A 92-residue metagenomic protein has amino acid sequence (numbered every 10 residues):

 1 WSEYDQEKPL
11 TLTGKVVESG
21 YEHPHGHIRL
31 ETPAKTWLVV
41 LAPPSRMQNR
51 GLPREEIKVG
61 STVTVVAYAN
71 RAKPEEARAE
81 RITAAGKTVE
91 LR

Functional and structural regions predicted by a protein language model:
W1-L10: Short boundary/loop segments of OB/S1/cold-shock single-stranded nucleic-acid-binding domains
L10-L12, V63: Hydrophobic core residues within well-ordered beta-strands of beta-rich domains
G14-V16: Conserved hydrophobic positions within beta-strands
E22-E31: Short aromatic-glycine-enriched beta-strand elements
K35-P44: A short macromolecule-binding patch
N49-V65: Short nucleic-acid-contacting surface segments enriched for D/E, G, S/T with interspersed K/R
N70-R92: OB-fold/S1-family single-stranded nucleic acid-binding modules
